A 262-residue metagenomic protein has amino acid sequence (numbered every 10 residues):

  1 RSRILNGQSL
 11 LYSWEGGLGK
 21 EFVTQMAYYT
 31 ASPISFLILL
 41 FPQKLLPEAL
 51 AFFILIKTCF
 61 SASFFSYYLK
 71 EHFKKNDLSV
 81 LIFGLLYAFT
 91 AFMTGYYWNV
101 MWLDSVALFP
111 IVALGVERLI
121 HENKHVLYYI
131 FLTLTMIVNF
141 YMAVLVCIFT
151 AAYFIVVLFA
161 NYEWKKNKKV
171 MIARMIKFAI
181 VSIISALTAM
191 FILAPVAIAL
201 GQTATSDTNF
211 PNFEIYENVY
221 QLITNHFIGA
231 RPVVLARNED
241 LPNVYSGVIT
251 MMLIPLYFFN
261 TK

Functional and structural regions predicted by a protein language model:
R1-H72, L78-P110, R231-E239: Active-site lumenal/periplasmic loops and adjacent helix-entry segments of GT-C-fold, multi-pass membrane
S2-I4, Q8, A27, P33 (+2 more regions): Periplasmic/ER-lumenal interhelical loops and adjacent helix-loop junctions in multi-pass membrane proteins
E15, I155, F159, K165-A173: Short helical patches
S35-L39, E117, Y153, V157 (+1 more regions): Short glycine/serine- and small hydrophobic-enriched flexible loop segments
Q43-F53, V112, H125, A143 (+4 more regions): Membrane-interface helix-boundary signature
L55-Y68, D77-N161, K177-A197, Q202: Membrane-embedded helix bundles of polyisoprenyl
K70-N76, L119-N123, E163-I172, F259-K262: Membrane-interface helix-boundary motifs at transmembrane edges
Y162-E163, R231: Juxtamembrane "helix-exit" motif on the non-cytosolic side of transmembrane helices
